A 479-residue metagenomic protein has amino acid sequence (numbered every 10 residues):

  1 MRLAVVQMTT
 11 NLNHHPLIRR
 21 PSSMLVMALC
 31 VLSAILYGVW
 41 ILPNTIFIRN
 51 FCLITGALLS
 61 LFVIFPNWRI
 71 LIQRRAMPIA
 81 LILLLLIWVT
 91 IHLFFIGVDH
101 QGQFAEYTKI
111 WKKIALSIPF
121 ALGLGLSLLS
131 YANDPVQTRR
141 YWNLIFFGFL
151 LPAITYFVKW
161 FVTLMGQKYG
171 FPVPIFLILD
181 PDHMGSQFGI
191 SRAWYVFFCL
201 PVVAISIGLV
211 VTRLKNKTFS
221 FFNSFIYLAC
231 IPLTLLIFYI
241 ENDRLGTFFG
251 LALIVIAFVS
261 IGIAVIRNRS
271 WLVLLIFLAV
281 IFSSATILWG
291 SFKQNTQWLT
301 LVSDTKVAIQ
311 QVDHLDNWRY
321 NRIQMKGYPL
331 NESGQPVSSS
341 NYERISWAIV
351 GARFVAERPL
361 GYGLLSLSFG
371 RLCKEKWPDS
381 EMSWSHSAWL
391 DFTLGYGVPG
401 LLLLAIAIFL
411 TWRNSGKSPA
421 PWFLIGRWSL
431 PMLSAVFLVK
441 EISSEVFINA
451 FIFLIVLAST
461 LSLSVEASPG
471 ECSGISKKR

Functional and structural regions predicted by a protein language model:
M1-F94, G102-Q103, N133-R139, N143 (+3 more regions): Transmembrane signal-anchor hairpin modules in multi-pass inner-membrane enzymes, especially those that act on
V26-S33, F149, N223-P232, S383-S387 (+3 more regions): Loop-to-helix entry and N-terminal half of a specific, functionally important transmembrane alpha helix in multi-pass
I35, V173-I190, W377-L390: Juxtamembrane membrane-water interface segments that cap and precede transmembrane helices
I79-T90, G102-S130, R140-F157, V196: Aromatic-anchored transmembrane helix interface
Q137-F171, F188-V265, T286-L288, L410: Alpha-helical transmembrane segments of multi-pass inner-membrane proteins
G250-V255, A407, I425-F437, E441-R479: Transmembrane alpha-helices of multi-pass inner-membrane enzymes
G262-G334, R353: A membrane-periplasm/extracellular boundary helix in multi-pass inner-membrane enzymes that assemble envelope glycans
P329-Y396: Long extracytoplasmic/lumenal interhelical loops at the membrane interface of multi-pass membrane proteins
